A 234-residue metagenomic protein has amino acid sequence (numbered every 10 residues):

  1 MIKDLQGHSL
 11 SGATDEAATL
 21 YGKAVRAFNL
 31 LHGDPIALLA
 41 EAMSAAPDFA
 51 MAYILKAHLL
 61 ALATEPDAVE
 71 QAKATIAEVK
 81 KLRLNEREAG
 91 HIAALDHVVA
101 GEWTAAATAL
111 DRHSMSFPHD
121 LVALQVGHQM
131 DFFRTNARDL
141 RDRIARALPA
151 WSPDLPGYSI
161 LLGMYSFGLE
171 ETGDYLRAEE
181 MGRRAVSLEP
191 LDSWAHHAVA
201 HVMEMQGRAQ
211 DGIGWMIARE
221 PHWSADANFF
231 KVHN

Functional and structural regions predicted by a protein language model:
A13, A18, K23-A40, S44-A105 (+3 more regions): Inter-helical turn/loop elements of alpha-helical hairpins
T14-D15, P47, L84, F117-H119 (+4 more regions): Short coil turns that delineate tetratricopeptide repeat
S44, A77, S114-M115, A145-A150 (+2 more regions): Amphipathic alpha-helical segments of tetratricopeptide repeats
A107-M115, H119-M130: Asp-box/WD-like beta-propeller blade repeats and closely related beta-sheet repeat scaffolds
L162, L169, M181, V199-M203: TPR/Sel1-like alpha-solenoid repeat signature
V202-N234: Long, internal scaffold/assembly segments composed of regular secondary structure
